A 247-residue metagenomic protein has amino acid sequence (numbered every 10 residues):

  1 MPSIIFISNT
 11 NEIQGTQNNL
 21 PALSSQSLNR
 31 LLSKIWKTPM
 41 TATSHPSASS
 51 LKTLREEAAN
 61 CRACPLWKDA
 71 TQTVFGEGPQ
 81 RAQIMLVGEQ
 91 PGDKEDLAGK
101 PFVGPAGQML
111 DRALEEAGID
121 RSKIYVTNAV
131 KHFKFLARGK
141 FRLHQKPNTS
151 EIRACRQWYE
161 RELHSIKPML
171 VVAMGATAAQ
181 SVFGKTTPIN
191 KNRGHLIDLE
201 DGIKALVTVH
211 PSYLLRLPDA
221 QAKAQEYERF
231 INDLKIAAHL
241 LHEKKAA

Functional and structural regions predicted by a protein language model:
M1-T10: Extreme N-terminal basic, low-complexity initiation segments that serve as generic localization/processing leaders
F6, L28, I35-A247: A polyanion-binding, active-site-adjacent surface
